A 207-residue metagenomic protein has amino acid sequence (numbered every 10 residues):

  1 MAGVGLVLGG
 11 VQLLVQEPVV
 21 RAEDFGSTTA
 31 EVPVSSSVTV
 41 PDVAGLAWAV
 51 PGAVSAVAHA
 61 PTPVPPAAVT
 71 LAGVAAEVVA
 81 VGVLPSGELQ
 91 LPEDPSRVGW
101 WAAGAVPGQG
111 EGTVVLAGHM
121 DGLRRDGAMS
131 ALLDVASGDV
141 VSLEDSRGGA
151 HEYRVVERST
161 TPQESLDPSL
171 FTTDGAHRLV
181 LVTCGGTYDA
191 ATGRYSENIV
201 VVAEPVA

Functional and structural regions predicted by a protein language model:
M1-V4: N-terminal export and membrane-targeting signals
L8-A136, S142-R147, E157-A207: Solvent-exposed, non-transmembrane regions of membrane-associated and secreted proteins
